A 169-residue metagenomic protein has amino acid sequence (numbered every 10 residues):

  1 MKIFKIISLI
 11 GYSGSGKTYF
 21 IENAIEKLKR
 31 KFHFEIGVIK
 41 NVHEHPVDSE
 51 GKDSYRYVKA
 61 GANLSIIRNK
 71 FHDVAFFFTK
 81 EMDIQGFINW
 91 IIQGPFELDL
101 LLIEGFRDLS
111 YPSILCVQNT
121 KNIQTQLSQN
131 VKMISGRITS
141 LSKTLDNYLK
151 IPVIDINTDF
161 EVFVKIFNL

Functional and structural regions predicted by a protein language model:
M1-E44, L141-S142: Walker A (P-loop) phosphate-binding motif
K2, V58, G94, Q124-L127: Solvent-exposed alpha-helices and their adjacent loops that cap or buttress functional pockets in soluble metabolic
I3-F4, F32-F34, A62, F96-L98 (+2 more regions): Short coil/turn connectors at secondary-structure junctions
I6, V38, S65-I67, S113 (+1 more regions): Conserved beta-strand scaffold positions in the cores of enzyme catalytic domains, especially in NTP/NDP-utilizing
I25-K80: N-terminal phosphate/diphosphate-binding loop that engages ATP/GTP or pyrophosphate donors across diverse enzyme folds
K29, V58, I92-P95, D146: N-terminal cationic-hydrophobic initiation segments that often serve targeting/anchoring roles
F78-L109: Phosphate-binding/switch loop-helix module in NTP-utilizing enzymes
L100-P152, N157-F167: Phosphate/Mg2+-binding loops and adjacent switch elements in nucleotide/diphosphate-handling enzyme cores
